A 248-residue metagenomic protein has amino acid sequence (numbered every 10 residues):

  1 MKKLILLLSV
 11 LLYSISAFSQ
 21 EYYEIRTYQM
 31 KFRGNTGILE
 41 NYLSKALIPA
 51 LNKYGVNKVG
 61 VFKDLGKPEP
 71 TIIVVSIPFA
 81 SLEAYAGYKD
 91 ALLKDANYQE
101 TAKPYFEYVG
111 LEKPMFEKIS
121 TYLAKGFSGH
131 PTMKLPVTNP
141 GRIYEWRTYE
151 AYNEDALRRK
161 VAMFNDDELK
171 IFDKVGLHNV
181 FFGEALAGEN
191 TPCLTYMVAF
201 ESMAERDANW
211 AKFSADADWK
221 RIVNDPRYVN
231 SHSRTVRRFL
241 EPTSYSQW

Functional and structural regions predicted by a protein language model:
M1-L4: Positively charged n-region of N-terminal signal peptides that target proteins for export
V10-L11: Short, linear, compositionally biased motifs with a strong N-terminal bias
F18-W219, Y228-W248: Short S/T/G/P-rich N-terminal loop/turn motif that feeds into the first structured element of a domain
